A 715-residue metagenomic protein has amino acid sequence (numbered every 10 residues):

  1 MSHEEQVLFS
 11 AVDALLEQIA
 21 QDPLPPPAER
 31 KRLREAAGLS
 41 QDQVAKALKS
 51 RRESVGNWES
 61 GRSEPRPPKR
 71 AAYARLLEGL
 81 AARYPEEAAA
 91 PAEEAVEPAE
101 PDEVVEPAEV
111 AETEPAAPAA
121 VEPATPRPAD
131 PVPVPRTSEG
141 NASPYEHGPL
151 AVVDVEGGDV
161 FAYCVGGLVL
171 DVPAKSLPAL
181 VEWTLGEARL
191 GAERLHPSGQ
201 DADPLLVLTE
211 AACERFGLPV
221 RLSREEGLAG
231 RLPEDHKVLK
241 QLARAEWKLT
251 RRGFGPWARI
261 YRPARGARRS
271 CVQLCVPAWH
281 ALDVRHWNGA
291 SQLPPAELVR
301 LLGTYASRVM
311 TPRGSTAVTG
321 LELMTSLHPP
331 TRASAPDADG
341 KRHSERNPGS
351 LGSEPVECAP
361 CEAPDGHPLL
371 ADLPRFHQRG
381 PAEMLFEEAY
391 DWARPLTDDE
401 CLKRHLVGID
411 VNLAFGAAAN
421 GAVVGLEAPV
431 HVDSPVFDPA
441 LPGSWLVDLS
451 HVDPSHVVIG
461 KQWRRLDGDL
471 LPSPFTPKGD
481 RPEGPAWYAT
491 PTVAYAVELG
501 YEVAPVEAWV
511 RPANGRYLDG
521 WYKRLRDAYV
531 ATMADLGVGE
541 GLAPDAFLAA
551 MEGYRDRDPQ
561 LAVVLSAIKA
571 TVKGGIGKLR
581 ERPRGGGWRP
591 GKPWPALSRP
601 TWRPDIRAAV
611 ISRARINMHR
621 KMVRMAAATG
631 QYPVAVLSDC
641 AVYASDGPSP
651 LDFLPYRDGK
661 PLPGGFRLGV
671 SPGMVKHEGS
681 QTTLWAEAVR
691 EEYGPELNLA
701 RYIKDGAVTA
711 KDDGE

Functional and structural regions predicted by a protein language model:
S2-H3, R66-E86: DNA major-groove recognition helix of helix-turn-helix/homeodomain DNA-binding modules
E4-P25: A detector for short, charged/polar N-terminal pre-domain segments
D22-P26, P65, V610: Residue-level marker of regulatory loop/turn positions in helix-turn-helix DNA-binding domains and in histidine
P27-Q43: Short basic helix-loop element that most often maps to the first helix and adjoining turn of HTH DNA-binding modules
E35, K49, S60-R62, E78: Residue-level detection of the helix-turn-helix DNA-binding "recognition helix"
G38-N57: Short alpha-helical DNA-recognition segment
A89-V132: Long, low-complexity intrinsically disordered regions
V121-E715: Conserved acidic
